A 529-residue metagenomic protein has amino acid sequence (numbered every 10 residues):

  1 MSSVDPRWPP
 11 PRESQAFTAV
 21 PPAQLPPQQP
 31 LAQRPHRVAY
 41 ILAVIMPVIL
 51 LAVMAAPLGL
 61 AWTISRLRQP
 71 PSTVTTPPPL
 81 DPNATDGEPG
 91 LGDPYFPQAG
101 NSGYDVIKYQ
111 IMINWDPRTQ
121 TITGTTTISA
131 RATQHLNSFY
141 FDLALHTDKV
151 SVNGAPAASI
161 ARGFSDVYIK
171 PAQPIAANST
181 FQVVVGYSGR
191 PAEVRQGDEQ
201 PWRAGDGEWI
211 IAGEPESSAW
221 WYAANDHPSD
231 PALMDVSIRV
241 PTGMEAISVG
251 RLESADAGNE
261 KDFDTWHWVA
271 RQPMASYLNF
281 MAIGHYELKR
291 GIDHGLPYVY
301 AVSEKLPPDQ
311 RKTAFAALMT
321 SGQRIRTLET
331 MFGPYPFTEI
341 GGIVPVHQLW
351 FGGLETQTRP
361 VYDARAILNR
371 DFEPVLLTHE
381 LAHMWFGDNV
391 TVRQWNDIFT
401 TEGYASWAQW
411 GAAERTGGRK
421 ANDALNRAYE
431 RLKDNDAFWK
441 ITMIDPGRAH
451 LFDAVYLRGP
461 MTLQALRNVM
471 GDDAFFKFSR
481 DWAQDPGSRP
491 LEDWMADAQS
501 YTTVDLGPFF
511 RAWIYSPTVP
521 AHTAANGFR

Functional and structural regions predicted by a protein language model:
S3-E13, F17-T123, R203-E208, R529: N-terminal, polar/Ser/Thr-rich
L67, S138, A144-R203, N259-D262: A surface-exposed beta-strand-loop module
T125-H146, Y222-D226, L233-P241, E492 (+1 more regions): Surface-exposed beta-strand/loop patches in extracellular or lumenal glycoproteins
T126-A130, L143, S179-E193, M234-T242 (+1 more regions): Short, hydrophobic/aromatic-enriched beta-strand segments in well-ordered soluble domains
A177, Y187-M234, Y286: Glycine/proline-rich low-complexity spacer/linker segments in large multi-domain proteins
H227-T378: Hydrophobic helix-coil surface modules that form long, contiguous segments used for peptide/substrate interaction
P308-Q310, K420-A421, F452-N526: Amphipathic alpha-helical substructures
R359-A424: Zinc-dependent metallopeptidase catalytic helix centered on the HExxH motif and its immediate flanking segment
